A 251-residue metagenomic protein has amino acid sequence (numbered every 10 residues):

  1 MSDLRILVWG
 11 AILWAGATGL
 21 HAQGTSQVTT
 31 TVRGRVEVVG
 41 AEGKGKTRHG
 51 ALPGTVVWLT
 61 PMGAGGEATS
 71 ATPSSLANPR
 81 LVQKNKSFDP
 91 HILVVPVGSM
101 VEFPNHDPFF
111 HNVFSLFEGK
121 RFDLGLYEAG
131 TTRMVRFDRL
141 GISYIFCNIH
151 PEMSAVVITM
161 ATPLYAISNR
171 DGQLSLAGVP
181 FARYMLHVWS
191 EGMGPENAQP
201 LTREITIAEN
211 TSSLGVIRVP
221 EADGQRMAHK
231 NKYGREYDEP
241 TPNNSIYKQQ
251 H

Functional and structural regions predicted by a protein language model:
M1-R5: Positively charged n-region of N-terminal signal peptides that target proteins for export
I6-T18: Bacterial N-terminal signal peptides
Q23-H251: Extracytoplasmic copper-binding redox domains, predominantly the cupredoxin/blue-copper superfamily
